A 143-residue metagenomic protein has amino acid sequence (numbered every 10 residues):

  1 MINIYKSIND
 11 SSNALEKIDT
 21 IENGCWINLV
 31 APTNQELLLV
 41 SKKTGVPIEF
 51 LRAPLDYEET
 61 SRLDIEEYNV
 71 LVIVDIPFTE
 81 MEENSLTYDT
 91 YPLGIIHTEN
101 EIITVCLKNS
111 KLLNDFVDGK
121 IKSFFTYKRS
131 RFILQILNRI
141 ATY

Functional and structural regions predicted by a protein language model:
M1-Y143: Peripheral, non-transmembrane regulatory/ligand-interaction domains of membrane transport proteins
